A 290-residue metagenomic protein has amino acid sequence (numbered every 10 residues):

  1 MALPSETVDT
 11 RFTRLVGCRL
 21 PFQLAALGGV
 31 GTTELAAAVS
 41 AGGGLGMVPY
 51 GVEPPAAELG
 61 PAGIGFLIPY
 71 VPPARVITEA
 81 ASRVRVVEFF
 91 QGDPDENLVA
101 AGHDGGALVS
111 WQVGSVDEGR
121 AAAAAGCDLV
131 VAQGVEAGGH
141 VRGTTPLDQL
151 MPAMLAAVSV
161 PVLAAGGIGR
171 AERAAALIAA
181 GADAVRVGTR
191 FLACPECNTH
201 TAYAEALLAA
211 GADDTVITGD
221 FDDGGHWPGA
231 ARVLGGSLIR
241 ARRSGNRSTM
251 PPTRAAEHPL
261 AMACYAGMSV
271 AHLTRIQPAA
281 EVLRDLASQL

Functional and structural regions predicted by a protein language model:
M1-P161: Active-site entrance/lid segments in N-terminal catalytic domains of soluble metabolic enzymes
A2, A137-H140, T144-L163, G169-L290: Conserved active-site-proximal phosphate/metal-binding subdomains
Q112, G166-G167: Conserved acidic functional residues
